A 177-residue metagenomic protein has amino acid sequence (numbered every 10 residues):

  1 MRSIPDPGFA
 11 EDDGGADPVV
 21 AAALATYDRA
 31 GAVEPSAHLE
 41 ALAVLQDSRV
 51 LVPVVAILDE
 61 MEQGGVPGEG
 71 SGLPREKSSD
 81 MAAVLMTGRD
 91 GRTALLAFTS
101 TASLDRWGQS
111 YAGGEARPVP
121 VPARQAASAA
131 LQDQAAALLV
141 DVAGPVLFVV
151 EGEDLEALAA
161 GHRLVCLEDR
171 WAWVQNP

Functional and structural regions predicted by a protein language model:
M1-P177: An interfacial alpha-helical scaffold signature
